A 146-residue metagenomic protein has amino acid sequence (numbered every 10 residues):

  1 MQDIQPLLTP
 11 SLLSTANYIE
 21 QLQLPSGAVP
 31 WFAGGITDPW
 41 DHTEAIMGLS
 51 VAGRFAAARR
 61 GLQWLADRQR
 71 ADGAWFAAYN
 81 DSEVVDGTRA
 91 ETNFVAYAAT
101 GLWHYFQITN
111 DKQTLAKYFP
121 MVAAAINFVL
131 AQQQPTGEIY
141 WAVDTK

Functional and structural regions predicted by a protein language model:
M1-W40, V51-W75, Y79: Low-complexity, Ser/Thr/Pro/Gly-enriched N-terminal "stalk/linker" regions
D3-L7, L13-S14, K117-P120, A124-K146: Extended ligand-binding clefts on enzyme/binding-domain cores
S26-E44, A52, A74-Y97, G137-K146: Carbohydrate-binding/catalytic loop surfaces
G53-T109, Q113-I126, L130-Q133: Helix-terminus loop motifs that line ligand-binding clefts
